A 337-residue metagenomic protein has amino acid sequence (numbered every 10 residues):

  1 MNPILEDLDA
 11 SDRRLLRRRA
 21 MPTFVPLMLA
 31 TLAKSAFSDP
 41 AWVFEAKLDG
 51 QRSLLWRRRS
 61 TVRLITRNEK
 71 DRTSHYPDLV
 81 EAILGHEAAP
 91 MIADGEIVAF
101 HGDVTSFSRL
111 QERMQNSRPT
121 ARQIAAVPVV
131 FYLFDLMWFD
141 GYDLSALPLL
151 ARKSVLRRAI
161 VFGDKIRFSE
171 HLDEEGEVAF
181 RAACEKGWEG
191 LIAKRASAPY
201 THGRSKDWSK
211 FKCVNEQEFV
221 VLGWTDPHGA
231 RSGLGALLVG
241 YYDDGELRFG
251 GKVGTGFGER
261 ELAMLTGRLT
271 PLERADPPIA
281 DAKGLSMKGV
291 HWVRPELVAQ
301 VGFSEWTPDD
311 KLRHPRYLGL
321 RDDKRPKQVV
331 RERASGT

Functional and structural regions predicted by a protein language model:
M1-T337: Catalytic cores of nucleic-acid ligases and guanylyltransferases
